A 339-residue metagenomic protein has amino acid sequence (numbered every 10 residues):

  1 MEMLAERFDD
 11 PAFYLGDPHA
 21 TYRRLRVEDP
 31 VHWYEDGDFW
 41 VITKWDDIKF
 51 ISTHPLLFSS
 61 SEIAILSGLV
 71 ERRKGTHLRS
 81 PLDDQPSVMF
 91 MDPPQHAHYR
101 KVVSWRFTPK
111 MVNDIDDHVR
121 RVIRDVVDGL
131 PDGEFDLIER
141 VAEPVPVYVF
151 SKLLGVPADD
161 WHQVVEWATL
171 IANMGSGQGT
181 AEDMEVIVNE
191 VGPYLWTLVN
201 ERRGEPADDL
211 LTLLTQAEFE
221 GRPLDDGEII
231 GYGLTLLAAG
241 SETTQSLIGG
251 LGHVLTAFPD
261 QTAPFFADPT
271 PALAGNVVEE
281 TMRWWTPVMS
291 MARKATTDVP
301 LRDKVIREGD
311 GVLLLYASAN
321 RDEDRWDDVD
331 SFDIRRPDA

Functional and structural regions predicted by a protein language model:
M1-A339: Cytochrome P450
